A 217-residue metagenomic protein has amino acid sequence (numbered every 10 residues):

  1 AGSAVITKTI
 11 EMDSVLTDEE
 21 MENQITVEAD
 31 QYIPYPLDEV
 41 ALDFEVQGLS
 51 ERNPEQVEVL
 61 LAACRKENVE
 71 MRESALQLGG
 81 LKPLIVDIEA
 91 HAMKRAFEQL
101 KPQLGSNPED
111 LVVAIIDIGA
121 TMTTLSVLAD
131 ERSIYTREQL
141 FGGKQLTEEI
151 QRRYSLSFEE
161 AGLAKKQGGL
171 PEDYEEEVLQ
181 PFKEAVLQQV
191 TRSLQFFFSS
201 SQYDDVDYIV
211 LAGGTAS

Functional and structural regions predicted by a protein language model:
A1-G2, A212-G214: Structural motif
G2-K101, Y208: Active-site neighborhood for divalent-cation/phosphate handling
V15, V59, S133, D173-Q180: Active-site oxyanion-binding pockets that recognize sulfate/phosphate
D18-E22, R65, V69, G143 (+4 more regions): Generic alpha-helical secondary structure
E28, Y32-P36, L78-G79, Q99-Q103 (+3 more regions): Conserved, well-folded catalytic cores of nucleic-acid-processing and energy-transducing macromolecular machines
A29, L76, L125, V190 (+1 more regions): A residue-level signal for conserved active-site and pocket-lining positions in enzyme catalytic cores
P54-L163, V186: Small-residue (GG/TT-enriched) beta-loop-alpha framework at ligand/catalytic clefts
L140, A161-Y208, T215: Adenine-nucleotide phosphate-binding core of ATP-dependent small-molecule kinases
